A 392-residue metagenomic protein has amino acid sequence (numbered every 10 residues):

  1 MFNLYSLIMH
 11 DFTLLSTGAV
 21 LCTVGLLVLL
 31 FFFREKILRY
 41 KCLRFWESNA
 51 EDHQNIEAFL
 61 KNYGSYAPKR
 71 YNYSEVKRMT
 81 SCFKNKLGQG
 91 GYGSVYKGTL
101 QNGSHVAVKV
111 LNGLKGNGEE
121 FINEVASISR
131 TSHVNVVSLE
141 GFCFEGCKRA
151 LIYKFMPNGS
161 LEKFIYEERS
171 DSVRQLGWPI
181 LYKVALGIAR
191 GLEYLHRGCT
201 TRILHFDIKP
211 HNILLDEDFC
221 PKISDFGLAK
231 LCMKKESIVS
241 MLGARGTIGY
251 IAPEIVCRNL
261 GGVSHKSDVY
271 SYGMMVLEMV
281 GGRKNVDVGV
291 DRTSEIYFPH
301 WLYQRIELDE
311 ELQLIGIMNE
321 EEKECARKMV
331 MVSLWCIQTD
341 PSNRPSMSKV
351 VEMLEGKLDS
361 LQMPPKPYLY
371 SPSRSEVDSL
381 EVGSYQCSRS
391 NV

Functional and structural regions predicted by a protein language model:
M1-S6: Extracellular/luminal ectodomains of secreted and membrane glycoproteins with large N-terminal domains
L7, D11-V392: Conserved eukaryotic protein kinase-like
